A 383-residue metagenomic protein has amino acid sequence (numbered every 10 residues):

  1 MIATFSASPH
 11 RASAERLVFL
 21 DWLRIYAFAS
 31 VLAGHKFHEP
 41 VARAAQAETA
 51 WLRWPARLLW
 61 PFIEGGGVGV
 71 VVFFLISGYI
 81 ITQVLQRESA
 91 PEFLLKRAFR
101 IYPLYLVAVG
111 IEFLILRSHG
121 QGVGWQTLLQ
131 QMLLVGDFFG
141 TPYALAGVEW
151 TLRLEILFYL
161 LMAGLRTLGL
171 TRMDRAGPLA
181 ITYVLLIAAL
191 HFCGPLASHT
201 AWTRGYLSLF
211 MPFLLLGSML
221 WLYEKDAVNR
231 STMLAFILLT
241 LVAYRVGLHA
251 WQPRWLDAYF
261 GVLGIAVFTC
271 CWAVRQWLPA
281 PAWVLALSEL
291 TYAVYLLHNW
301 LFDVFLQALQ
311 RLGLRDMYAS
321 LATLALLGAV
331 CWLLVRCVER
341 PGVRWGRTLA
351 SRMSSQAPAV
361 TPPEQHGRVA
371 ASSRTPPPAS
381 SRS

Functional and structural regions predicted by a protein language model:
I2-F19, A33-F62, Q83-R87, P91-E92 (+6 more regions): Alpha-helical transmembrane segments in multi-pass integral membrane proteins
L17-L20, A90-P103, L160: Membrane-interfacial loop-to-helix junctions in multi-pass inner-membrane proteins
D21, I25-F28, V70, S77 (+4 more regions): Residues within membrane-spanning alpha-helices of integral membrane proteins, especially the hydrophobic core/packing
L32, L104-F113: Hydrophobic alpha-helical transmembrane segments in multi-pass membrane proteins
G67-V68, G147-L154, G205-L215: Membrane-interface micro-motifs in multi-pass membrane enzymes
F73, I80-R87, I101, I115-G120 (+2 more regions): Hydrophobic alpha-helical segments with transmembrane-like composition
Q365-S383: Long, low-complexity, intrinsically disordered segments
